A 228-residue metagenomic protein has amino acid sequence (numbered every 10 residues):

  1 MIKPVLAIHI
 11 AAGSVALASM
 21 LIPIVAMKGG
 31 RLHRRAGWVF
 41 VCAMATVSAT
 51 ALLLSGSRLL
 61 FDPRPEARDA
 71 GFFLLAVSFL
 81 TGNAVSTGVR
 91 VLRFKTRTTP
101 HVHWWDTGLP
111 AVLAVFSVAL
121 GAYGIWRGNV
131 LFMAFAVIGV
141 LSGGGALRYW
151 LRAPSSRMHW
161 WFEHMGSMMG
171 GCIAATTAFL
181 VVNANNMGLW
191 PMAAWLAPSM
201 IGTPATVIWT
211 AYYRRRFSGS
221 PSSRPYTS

Functional and structural regions predicted by a protein language model:
M1-S228: Alpha-helical membrane insertion/targeting regions
